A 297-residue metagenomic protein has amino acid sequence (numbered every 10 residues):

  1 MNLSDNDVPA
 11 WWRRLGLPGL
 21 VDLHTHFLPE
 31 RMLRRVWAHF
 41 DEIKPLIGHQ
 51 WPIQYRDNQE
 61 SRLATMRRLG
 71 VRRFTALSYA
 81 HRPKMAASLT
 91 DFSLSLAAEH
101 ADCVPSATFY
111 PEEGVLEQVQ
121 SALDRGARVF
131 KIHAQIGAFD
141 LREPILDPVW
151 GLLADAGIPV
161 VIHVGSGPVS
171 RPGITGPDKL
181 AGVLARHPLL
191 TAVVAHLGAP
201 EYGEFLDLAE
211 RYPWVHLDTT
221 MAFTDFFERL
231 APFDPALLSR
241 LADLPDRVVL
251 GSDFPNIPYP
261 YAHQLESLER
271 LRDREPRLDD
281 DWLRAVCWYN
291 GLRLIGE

Functional and structural regions predicted by a protein language model:
M1-L23, E30-R73, L244-V249, P258-E297: Mid-to-C-terminal alpha-helical segments outside catalytic/metal-binding sites
L3-S4, R128-V129, R142-V249: Catalytic pocket-lining loop regions of alpha/beta-barrel enzymes, especially the amidohydrolase/enolase/GH5 lineages
L20-L23, T75-L77, S106-A107, K131 (+3 more regions): Active-site neighborhood of phospho(di)ester-bond hydrolases with catalytic His/Asp-centered motifs
H24, M66, S93, A122 (+7 more regions): Conserved, mostly hydrophobic/aromatic
H24-E30, H163, H196: Histidine-centered divalent metal-coordination motifs
T65-R68, S121, G182, D207: Well-formed, non-transmembrane alpha-helical positions, independent of function
R72-R73, H81-P168, G173-T175, H216-D218 (+1 more regions): Active-site gating/metal-coordination segments in enzymes
T90, V115-L116, L180, E201-F205 (+1 more regions): Short, well-ordered alpha-helical microsegments
